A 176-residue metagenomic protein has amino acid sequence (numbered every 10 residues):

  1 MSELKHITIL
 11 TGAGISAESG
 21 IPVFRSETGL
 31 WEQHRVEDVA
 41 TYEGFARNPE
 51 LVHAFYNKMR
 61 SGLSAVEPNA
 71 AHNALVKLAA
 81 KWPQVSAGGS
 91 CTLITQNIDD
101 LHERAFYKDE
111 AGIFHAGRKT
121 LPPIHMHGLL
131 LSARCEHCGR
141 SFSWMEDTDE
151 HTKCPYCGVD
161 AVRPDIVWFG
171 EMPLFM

Functional and structural regions predicted by a protein language model:
M1-M176: Conserved catalytic core of sirtuin-type NAD+-dependent deacylases
